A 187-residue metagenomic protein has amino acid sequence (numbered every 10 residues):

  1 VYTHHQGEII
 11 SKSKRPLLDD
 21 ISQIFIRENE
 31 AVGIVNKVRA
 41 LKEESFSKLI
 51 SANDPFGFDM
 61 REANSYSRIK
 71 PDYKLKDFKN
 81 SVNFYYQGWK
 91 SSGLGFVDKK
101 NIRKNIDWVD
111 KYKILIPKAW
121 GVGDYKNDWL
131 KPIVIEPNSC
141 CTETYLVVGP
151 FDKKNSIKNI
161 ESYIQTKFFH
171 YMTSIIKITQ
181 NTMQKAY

Functional and structural regions predicted by a protein language model:
Y2-T144, V148-Y187: C-terminal substrate-recognition regions of SAM-dependent nucleic acid methyltransferases
